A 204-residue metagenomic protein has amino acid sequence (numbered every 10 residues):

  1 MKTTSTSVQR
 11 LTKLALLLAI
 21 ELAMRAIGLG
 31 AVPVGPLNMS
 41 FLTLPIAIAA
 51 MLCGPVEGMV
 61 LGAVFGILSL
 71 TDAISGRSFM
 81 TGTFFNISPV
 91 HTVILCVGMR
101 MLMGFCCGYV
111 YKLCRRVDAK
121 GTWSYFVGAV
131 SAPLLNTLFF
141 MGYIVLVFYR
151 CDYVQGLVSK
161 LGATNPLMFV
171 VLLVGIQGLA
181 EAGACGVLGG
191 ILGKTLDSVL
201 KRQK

Functional and structural regions predicted by a protein language model:
M1-K204: Loop-helix junctions at membrane interfaces
